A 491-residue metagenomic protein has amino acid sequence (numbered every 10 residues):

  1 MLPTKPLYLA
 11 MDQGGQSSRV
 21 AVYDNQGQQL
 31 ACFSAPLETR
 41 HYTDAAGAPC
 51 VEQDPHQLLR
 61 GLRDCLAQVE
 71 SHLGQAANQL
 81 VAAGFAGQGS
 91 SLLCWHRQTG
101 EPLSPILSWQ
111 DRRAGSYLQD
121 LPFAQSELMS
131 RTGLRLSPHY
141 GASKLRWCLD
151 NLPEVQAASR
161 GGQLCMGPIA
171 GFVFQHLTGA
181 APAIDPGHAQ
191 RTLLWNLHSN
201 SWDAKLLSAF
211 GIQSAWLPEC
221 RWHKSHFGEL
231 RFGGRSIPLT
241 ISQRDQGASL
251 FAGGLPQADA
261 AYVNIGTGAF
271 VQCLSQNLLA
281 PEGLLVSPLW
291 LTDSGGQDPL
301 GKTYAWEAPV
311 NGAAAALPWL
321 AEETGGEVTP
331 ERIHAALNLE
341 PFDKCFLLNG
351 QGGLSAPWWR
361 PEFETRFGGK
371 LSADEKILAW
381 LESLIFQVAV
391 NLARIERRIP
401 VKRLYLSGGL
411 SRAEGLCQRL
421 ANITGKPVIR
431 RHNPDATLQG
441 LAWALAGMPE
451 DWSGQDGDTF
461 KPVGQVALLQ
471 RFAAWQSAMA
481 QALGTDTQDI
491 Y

Functional and structural regions predicted by a protein language model:
M1-S104, S130, E219, G234-I241 (+4 more regions): N-terminal glycine/serine-rich phosphate-binding loop of ATP-dependent small-molecule kinases, especially carbohydrate
L2, Y8-M11, V22, P122-R135 (+7 more regions): Active-site core segments that coordinate phosphate-bearing ligands/cofactors across diverse enzyme families
F33-H41, H96, L118, L177 (+4 more regions): Short, small-residue-rich loop/turn micro-motifs
S34-A35, R40, L107-A114, T267-A269 (+1 more regions): Short, acidic/turn-prone active-site loops that include or flank metal/cofactor- and phosphate-binding residues
P49, S71-W109, R135-H139, A170 (+3 more regions): Short beta-strand-loop/turn "lid" adjacent to the catalytic site in phosphate-handling enzymes
C94-R97, L118-L121, L274: Short, conserved acidic/polar surface loops in the N-terminal third of protein domains
L107-F123, W443: Short alpha-helix plus adjacent loop in nuclease-associated cores
L207-S225: A conserved helix-loop-beta module that forms one wall/lid of the active-site cleft in ATP-utilizing catalytic domains
